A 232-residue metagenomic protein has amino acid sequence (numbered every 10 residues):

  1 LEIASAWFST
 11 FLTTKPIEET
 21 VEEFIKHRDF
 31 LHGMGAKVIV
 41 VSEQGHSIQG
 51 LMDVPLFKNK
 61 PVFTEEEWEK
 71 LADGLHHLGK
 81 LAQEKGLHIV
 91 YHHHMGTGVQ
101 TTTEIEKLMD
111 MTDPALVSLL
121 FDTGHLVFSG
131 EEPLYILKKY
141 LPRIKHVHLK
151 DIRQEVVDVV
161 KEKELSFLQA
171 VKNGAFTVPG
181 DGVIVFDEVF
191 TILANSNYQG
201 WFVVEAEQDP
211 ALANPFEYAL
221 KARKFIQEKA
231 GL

Functional and structural regions predicted by a protein language model:
L1-K26, L232: N-terminal entry module detector
I3-F8, I39-V41, I89-Y91, V117-F121 (+2 more regions): Hydrophobic faces of well-ordered beta-strands that scaffold small-molecule active sites in alpha/beta enzyme cores
S5-F8, L56-N59, G86, F167-V171: A short alpha-helix capping/helix-coil boundary motif
F8-T13, Q44-H46, H94-G96, D122-L126 (+3 more regions): Active-site beta-loop-alpha junctions enriched in small/polar residues
L12, N59-F63, V90, V171-G174 (+1 more regions): Short amphipathic alpha-helical segments at helix-loop
P16-L119: Active-site acidic/histidine proton-transfer and metal-coordination neighborhood in alpha/beta enzyme cores
K80, T102-S118, V127-L232: Histidine-acidic metal/acid-base catalytic patches
